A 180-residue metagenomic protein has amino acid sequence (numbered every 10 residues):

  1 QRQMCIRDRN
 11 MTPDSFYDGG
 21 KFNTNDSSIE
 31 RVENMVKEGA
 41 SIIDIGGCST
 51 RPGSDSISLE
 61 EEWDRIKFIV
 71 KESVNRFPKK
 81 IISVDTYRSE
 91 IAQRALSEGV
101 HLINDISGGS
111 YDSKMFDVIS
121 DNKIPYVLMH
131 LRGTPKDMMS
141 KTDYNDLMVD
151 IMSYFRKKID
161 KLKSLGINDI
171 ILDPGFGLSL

Functional and structural regions predicted by a protein language model:
R2-I6: Short, small-residue-biased leader/transition segments that mark boundaries at the very start of proteins
R9, M35, G39, D85 (+2 more regions): Conserved, mostly hydrophobic/aromatic
P13-S15, T50-G53, A92, E98 (+1 more regions): Conserved anion-binding
S15-Y17, S41-F68, F176-L180: Glycine-rich, proline-tolerant flexible connector loops at the mouths of alpha/beta enzymes
F16-V36, E61-D64, G108-S113, V149-R156: Glycine-rich anion/phosphate-binding loops
K37-A40, K79, V100, I124 (+1 more regions): A structural motif
S41-D44, S83, N104-D105, V127-L128 (+1 more regions): Conserved beta-strand positions in the central sheet of alpha/beta enzyme cores
D55-V84, S89, Q93, D121-V127 (+1 more regions): Alpha-helix-loop-beta-strand connector modules within alpha/beta enzyme cores
